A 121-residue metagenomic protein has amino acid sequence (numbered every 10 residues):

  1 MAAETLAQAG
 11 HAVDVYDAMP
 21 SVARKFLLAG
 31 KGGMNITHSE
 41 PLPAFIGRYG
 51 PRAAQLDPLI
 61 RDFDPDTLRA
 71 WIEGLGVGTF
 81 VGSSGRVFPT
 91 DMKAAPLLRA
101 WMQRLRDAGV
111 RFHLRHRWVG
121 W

Functional and structural regions predicted by a protein language model:
M1: Short alpha-helical segment within the catalytic ATP-binding CA
A7-K31: Glycine-rich FAD pyrophosphate-binding loop
A9-H11, L75, A108: Conserved dinucleotide-binding and phosphotransfer motif residues
Y16-D17, V81, F112-L114: General beta-strand structural signal in soluble alpha/beta enzymes
G33-V81: Glycine-rich active-site loop/strand segments that organize a redox cofactor
L56-D64, S84-Q103, F112-H113: Short beta-strand to alpha-helix junction loop
L114-W121: A conserved short coil-to-beta-strand element within the FAD-binding core of flavoproteins
